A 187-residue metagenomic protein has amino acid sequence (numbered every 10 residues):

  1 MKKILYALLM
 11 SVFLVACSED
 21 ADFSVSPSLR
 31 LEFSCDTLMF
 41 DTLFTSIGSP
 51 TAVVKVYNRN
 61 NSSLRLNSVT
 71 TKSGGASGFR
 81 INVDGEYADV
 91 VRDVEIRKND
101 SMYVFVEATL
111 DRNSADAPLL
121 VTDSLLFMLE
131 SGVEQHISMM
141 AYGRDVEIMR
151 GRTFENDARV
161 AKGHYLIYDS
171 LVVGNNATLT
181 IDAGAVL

Functional and structural regions predicted by a protein language model:
K2-A7: Sec-dependent signal peptide recognition, specifically the positively charged N-region followed immediately by
F13-A16: C-terminal motif of bacterial Sec signal peptides marking the signal peptidase cleavage site
S18-A21, D111-D145: Terminal connector regions
S18-T42, S49, R59-E107, R112: Surface-exposed binding patches on compact interaction domains or structured appendages
T45-S46, K98, N175, A183: Surface-exposed loops/turns
H136-H164: Low-complexity, Pro/Ser/Thr- and charge-rich linker/hinge segments at domain boundaries
A161-L187: Extracellular beta-helix/beta-solenoid repeat scaffolds
